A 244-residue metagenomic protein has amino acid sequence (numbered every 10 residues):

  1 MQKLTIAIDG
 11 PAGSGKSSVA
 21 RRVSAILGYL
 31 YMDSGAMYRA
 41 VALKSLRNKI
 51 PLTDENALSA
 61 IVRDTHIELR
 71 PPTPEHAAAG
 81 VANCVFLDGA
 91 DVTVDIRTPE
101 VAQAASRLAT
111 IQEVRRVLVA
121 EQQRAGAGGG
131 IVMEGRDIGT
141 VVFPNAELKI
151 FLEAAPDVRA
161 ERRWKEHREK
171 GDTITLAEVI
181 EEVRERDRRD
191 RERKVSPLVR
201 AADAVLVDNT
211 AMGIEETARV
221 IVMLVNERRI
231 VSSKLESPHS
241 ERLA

Functional and structural regions predicted by a protein language model:
I8: Hydrophobic anchor at the beta1->P-loop junction of P-loop NTPases
A12: The conserved Walker
K16: Conserved lysine of the Walker
V19: Hydrophobic positions on the alpha1 helix immediately C-terminal to the Walker A/P-loop
I26-R97: N-terminal phosphate/diphosphate-binding loop that engages ATP/GTP or pyrophosphate donors across diverse enzyme folds
L69-P72, A77, Q122-G128, I138-V141 (+2 more regions): Small-molecule kinase domains that catalyze NTP-dependent phosphoryl transfer to phosphate-bearing small molecules
F86-T93, W164-K170, R189, R193-A244: NTP-dependent small-molecule kinase module
T93-K170: ATP-dependent NMP and nucleoside kinases share a basic, alpha-helical "lid"
